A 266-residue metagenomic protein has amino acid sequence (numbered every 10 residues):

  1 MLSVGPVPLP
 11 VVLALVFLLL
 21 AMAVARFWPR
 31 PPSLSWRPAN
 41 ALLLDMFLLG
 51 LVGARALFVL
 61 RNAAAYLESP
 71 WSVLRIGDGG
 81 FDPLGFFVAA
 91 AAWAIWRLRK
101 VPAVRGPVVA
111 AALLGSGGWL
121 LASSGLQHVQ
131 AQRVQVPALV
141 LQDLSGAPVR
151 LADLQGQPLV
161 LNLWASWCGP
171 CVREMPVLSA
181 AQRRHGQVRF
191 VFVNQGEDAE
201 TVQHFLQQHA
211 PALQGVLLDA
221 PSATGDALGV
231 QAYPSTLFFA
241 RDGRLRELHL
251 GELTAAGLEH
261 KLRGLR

Functional and structural regions predicted by a protein language model:
M1-R133: Hydrophobic, membrane-interfacing alpha helices
L120-A152, P211: N-terminal "domain-start" segment that seeds a small globular fold
P137, L159, Y233-S235: Short loop/turn microsegments at loop-to-beta-strand junctions
R150-V172, L178: Short active-site neighborhood of thiol/selenol oxidoreductases, capturing the structured segment around
R173-Q195, Q207-Q208, H260: Conserved helix-turn-beta segment immediately C-terminal to the redox Cys motif in thioredoxin-like folds
H185, A240-R266: Thiol-/selenol-based redox modules, centered on thioredoxin-like and closely related oxidoreductase domains
V191, Q207-D242: Short, internal strand/loop/helix patches that form the active-site neighborhood or redox-interaction surface
E200-Q203: Acidic helix N-cap motif at the loop->helix transition within catalytic regions of sugar-transfer enzymes
